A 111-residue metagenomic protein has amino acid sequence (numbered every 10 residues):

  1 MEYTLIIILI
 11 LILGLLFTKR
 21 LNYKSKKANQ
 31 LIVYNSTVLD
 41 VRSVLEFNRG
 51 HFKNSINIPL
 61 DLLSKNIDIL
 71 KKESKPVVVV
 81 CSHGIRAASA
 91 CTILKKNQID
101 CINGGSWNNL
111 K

Functional and structural regions predicted by a protein language model:
M1-R49: Flexible, polar/low-complexity N-terminal or interdomain linker segments that lie immediately upstream of folded
I32-T37, K53-N54, K75-V77: Short active-site oxyanion
V38, S55-N57, C101-N103: Conserved beta-strand scaffold positions in the cores of enzyme catalytic domains, especially in NTP/NDP-utilizing
L45, L62-S64, N108: Residue-level detector of flexible, active-site-proximal loop/helix-junction positions within diverse enzyme catalytic
E46, N66, S89-A90: Phosphate- and divalent-cation-binding pockets in alpha/beta enzyme and binding domains that engage nucleotide-derived
F47-K53, L94: Short loop/helix-cap segments at secondary-structure boundaries that form the rim of catalytic
I56-P76: Helix-loop module immediately N-terminal to the HCX5R catalytic loop in PTP-like cysteine phosphatase domains
K71-N109: Catalytic cysteine-centered active loop of the rhodanese-like fold, especially the PTP/DSP P-loop
